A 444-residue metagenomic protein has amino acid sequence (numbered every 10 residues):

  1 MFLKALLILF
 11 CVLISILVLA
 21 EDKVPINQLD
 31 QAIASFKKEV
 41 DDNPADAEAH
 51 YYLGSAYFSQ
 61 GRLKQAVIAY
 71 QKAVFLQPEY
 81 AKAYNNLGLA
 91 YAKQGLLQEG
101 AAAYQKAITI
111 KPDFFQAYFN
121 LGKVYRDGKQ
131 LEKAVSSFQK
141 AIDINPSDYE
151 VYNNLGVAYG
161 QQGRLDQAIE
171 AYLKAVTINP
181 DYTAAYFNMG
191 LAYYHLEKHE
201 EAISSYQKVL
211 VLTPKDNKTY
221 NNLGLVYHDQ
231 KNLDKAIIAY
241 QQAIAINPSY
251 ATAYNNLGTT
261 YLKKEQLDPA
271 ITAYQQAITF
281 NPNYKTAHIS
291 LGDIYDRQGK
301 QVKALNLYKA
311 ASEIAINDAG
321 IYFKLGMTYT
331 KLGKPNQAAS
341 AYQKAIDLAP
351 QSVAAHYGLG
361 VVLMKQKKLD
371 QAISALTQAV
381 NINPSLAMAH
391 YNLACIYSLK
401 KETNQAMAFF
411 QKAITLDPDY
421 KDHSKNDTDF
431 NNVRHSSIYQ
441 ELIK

Functional and structural regions predicted by a protein language model:
K23-D30, T415, D419-K444: Terminal, low-structured helical/coil segments at or just beyond the last alpha-helical repeat
P25, S59, K93, D127-G128 (+9 more regions): Register position in tetratricopeptide repeats
A47-E48, A81-K82, F115-Q116, Y149-E150 (+8 more regions): Helix-start (N-cap) detector for alpha-helical repeat units in TPR-like alpha-solenoids, especially tetratricopeptide
Y52, N86, K93, N120 (+11 more regions): Canonical tetratricopeptide repeat
